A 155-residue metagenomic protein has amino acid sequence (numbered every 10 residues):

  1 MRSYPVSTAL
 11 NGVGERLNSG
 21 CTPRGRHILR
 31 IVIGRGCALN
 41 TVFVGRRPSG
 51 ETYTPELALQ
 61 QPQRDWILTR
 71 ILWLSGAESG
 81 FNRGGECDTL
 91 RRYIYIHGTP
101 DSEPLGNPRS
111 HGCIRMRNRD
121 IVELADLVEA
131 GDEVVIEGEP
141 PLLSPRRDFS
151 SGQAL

Functional and structural regions predicted by a protein language model:
M1-A9, G85, R146: Short amphipathic beta-strand/extended segments with alternating polar/hydrophobic composition
S3-P5, R26, E133: Well-ordered beta-strand positions in beta-sheet-rich domains
S3-S19, Y53-A58: N-terminal post-signal-peptidase region of extra-cytosolic proteins
T8-L10, V32-R35: Short glycine-rich, polar/acidic loop-and-turn segments at beta strand-coil junctions
L17, C21, T41-V42: Extended, compositionally biased flexible segments
P23-R24, A130: Short, flexible surface segments
C37-L155: Exported/periplasmic cell-wall-interacting domains
